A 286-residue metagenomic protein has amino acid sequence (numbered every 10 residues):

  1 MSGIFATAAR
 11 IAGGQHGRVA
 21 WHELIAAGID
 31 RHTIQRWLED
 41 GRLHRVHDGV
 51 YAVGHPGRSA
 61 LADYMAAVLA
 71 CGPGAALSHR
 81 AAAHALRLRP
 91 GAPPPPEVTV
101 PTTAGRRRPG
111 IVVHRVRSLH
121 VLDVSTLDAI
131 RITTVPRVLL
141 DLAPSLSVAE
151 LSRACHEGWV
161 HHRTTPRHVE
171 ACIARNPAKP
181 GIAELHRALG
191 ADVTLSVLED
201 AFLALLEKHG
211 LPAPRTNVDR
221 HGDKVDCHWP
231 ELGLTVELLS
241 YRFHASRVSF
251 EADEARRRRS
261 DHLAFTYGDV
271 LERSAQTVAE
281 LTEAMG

Functional and structural regions predicted by a protein language model:
M1-L185, V197-L198, R215, G286: Short gly/ser-rich loop at a beta-strand->alpha-helix junction or flexible surface loop bordering the NTP-binding
P73, W159-G286: Surface segments flanking catalytic/ligand-binding clefts of nucleic-acid enzymes
